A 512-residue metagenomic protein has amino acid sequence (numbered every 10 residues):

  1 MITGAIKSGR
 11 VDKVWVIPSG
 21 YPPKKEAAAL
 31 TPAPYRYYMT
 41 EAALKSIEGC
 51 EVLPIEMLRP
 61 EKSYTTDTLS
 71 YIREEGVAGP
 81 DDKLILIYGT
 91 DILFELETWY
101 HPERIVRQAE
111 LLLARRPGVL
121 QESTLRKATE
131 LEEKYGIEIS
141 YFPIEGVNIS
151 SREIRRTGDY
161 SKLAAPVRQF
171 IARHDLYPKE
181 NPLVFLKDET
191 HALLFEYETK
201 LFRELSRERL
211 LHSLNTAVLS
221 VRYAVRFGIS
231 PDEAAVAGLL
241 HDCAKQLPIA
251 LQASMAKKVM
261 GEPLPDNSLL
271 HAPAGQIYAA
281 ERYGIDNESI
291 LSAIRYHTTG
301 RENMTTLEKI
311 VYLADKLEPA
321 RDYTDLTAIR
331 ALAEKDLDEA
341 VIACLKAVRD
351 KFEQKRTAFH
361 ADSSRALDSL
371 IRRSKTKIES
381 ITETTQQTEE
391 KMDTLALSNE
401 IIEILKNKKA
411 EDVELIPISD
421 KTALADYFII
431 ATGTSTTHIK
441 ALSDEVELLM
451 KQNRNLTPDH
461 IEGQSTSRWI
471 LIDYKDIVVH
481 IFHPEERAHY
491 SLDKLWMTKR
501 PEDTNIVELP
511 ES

Functional and structural regions predicted by a protein language model:
M1-E189: Nucleotidyltransferase catalytic core that binds NTPs
P23-K24, A29-L30, L58-R59, P417-T432 (+2 more regions): Short, charge-patterned binding micro-sites
G49-E56, K62-A78, D82-T90, L247 (+3 more regions): Helix-adjacent hinge/juxtasegments
Y160-E189, D350-I381, E508-S512: Charged phosphate-binding loop/patch that engages nucleotide di/tri-phosphates or the phosphate backbone of nucleic
T199-E204, H212, V221-L345: Divalent metal-dependent catalytic cores for phosphoryl transfer on phosphate-bearing substrates
I381-A423, T436-I470, P484-E485, L495-S512: Polybasic/polar functional segments that serve as interface/processing modules
I472-Y474: Active-site beta-strand termini and strand-to-loop segments that position acidic
